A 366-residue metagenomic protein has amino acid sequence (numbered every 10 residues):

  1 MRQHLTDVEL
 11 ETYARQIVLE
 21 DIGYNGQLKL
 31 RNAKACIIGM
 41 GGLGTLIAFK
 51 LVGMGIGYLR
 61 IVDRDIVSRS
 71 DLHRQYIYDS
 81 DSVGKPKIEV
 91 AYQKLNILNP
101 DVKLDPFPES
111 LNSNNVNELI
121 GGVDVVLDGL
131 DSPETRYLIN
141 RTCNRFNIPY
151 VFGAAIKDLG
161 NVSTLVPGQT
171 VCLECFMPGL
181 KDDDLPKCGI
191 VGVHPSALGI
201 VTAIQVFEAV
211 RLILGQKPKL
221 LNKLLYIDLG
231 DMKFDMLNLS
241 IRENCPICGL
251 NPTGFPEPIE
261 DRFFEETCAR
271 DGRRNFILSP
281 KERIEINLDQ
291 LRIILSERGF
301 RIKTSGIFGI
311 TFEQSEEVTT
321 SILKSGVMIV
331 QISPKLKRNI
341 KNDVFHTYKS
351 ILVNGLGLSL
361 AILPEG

Functional and structural regions predicted by a protein language model:
M1-G366: Adenine nucleotide-associated cytosolic modules
